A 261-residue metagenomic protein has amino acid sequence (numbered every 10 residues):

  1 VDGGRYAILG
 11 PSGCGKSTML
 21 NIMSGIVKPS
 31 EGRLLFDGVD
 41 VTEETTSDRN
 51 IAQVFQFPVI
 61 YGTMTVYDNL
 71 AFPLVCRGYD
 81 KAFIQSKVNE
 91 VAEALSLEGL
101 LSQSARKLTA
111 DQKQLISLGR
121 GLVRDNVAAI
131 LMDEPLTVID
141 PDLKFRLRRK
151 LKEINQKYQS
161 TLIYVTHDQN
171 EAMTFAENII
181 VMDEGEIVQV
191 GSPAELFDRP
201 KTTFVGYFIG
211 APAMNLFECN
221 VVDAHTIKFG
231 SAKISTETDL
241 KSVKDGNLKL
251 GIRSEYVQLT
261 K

Functional and structural regions predicted by a protein language model:
Y6-A7, Q53: Short beta-strand immediately N-terminal to the Walker A/P-loop
L9-P11: The feature captures the beta-strand-to-loop junction immediately N-terminal to the Walker
S17-L20, I116-L118: ABC ATPase nucleotide-binding domain helices that frame the ATP-binding cleft
S24: Helix-to-loop junction immediately C-terminal to a conserved catalytic motif
V27-K28, L35, V75, Q156: A position-specific signal in ABC ATPase nucleotide-binding domains
G32-D40: Conserved ABC transporter NBD signature motif
N50, I60, M64-T202: ABC ATPase nucleotide-binding domains
T226, G230-K261: Glycine/charge-rich catalytic "coupling/switch" loops of P-loop NTPases
